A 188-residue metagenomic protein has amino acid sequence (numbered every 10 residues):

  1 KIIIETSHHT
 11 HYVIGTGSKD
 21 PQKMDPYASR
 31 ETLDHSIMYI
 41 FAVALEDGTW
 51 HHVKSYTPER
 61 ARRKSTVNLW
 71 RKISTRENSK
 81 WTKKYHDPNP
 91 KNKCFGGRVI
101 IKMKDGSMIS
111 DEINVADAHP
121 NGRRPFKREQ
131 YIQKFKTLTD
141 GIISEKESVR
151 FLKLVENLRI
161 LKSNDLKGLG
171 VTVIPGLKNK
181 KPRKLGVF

Functional and structural regions predicted by a protein language model:
K1-F188: Terminal-appendage/accessory-domain detector
